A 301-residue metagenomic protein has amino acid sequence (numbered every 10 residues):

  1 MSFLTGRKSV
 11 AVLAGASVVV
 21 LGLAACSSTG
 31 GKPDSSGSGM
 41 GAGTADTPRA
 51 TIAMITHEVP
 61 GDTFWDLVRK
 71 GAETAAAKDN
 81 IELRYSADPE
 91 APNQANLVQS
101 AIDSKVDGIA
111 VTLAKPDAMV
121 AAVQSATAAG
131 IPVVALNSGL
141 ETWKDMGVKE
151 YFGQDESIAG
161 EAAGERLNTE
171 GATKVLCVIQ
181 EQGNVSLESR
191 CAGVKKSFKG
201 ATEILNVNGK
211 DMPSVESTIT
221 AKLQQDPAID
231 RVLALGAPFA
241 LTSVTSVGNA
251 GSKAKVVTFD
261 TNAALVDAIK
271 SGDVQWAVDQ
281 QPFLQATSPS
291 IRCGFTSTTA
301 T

Functional and structural regions predicted by a protein language model:
S2-L13, V19, A25-T301: A residue-level marker of the well-folded mature domains of exported/periplasmic proteins
